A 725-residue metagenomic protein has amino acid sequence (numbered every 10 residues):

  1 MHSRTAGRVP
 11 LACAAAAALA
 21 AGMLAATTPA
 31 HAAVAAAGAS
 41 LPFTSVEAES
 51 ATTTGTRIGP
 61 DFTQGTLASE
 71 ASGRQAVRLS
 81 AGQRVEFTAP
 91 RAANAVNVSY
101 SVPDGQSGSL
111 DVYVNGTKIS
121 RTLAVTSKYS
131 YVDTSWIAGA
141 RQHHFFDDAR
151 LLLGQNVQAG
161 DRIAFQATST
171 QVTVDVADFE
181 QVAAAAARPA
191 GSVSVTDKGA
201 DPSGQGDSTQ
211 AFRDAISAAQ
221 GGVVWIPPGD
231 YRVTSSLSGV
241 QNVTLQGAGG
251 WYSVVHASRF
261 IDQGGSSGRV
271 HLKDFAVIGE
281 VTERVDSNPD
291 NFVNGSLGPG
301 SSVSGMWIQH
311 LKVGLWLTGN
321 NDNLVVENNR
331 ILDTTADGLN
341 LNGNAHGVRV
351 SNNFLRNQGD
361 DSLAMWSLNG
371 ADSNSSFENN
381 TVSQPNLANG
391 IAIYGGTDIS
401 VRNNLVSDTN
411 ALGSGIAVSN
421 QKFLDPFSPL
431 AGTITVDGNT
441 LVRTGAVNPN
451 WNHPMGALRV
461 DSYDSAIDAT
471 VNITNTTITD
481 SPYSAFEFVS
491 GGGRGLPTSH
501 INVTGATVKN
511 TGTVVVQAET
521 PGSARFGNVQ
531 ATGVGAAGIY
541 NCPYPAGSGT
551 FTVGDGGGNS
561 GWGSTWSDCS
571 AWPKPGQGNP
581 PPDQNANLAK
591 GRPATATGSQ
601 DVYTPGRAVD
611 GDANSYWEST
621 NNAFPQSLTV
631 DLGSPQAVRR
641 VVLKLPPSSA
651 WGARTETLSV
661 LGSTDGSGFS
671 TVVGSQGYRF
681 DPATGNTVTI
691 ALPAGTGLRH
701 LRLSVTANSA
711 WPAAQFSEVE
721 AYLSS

Functional and structural regions predicted by a protein language model:
M1-V34: Secretory targeting and sorting signals
M23, T234-S236, G250, V254-F260 (+11 more regions): Short glycine/acidic-rich loop motifs that flank beta-strands on beta-rich extracellular proteins
A33-R188, G677: Extracytoplasmic
A36-P60, N579-G611: Predominantly extracellular/luminal regions of secreted and cell-surface proteins, especially disulfide-bonded
F179-Q181, A185, G598, Y603 (+2 more regions): Aromatic, loop-rich ligand-recognition surfaces of beta-strand-rich domains
V195-P227: Acidic Gly/Asp/Thr-rich repetitive segments characteristic of extracellular carbohydrate-active and adhesion proteins
R213-A219, Y231-Q246, S253-G300, L317 (+3 more regions): Extracellular beta-strand-rich solenoid/capping regions of secreted or surface-exposed proteins that bind or remodel
N242, Q246-W251, G268-G279, P299-H310 (+10 more regions): Right-handed parallel beta-helix
